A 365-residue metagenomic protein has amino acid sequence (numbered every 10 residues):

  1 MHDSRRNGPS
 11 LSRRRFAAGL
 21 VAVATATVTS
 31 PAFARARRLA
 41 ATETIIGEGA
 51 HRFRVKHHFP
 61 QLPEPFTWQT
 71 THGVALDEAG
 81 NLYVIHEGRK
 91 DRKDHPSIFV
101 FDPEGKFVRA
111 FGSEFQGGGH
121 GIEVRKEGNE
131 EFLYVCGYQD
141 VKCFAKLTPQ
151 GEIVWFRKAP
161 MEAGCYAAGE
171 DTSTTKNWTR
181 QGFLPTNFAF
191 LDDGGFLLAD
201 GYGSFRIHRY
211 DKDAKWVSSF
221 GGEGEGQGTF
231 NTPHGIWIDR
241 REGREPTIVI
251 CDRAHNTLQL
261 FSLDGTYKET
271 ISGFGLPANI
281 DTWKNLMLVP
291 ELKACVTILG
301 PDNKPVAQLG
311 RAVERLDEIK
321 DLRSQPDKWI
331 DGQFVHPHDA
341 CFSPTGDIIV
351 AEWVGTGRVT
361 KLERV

Functional and structural regions predicted by a protein language model:
M1-L11: N-terminal secretory signal peptides
R6-G8, V28-P31, P301, A351: Helix-centric, low-specificity signal for extended rod-like, repetitive segments
S10-A18, A24-T42: N-terminal twin-arginine translocation
R35-V365: Eukaryotic scaffold repeat domains enriched in small/polar residues
